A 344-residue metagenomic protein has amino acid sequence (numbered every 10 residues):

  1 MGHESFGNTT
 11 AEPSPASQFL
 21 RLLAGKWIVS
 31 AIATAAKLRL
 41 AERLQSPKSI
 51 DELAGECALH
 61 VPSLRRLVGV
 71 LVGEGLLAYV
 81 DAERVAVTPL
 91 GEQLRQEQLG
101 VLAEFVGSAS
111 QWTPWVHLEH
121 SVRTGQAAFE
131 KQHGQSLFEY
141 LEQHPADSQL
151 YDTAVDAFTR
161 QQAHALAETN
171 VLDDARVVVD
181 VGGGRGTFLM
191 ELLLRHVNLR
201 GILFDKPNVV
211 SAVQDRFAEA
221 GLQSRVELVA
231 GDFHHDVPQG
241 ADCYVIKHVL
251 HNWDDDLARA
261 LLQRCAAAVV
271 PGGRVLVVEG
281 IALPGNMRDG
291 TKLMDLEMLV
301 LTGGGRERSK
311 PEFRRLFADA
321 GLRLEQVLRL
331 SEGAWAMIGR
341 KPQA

Functional and structural regions predicted by a protein language model:
G2-Y79, L172-D173, V177-A344: Alpha-helical subdomain
F6, A16-R43, E52-E56, V61-R176: Conserved Class I S-adenosyl-L-methionine-dependent methyltransferase catalytic core
